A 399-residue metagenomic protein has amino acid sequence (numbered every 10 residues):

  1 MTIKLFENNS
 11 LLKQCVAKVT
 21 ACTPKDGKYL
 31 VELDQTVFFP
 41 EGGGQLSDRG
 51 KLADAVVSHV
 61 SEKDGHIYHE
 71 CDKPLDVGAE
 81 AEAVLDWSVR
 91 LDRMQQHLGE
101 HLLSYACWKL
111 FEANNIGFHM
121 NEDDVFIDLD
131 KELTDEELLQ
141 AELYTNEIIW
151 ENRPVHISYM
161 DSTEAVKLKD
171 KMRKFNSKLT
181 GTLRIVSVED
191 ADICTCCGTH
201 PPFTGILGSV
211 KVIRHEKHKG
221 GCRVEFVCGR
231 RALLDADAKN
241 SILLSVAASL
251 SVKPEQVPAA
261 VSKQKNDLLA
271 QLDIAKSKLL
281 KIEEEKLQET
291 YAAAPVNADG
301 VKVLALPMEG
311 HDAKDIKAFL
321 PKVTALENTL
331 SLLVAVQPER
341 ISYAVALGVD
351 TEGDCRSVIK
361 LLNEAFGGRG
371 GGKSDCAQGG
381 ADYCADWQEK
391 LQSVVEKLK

Functional and structural regions predicted by a protein language model:
M1-A79: Conserved nucleotide-binding/hydrolysis modules and their immediate coupling elements across P-loop/ASCE NTPase motors
M1-V31, S241-N328, R369-K373, Y383-K399: Mid-to-C-terminal polyanion-binding domains and interfaces
L30-V31, D64-K73, V125-L129, D375-D382: A generic structural motif
T36-L52, D76-I127, S374-D375: Active/ligand-binding-proximal structured segments within catalytic/core domains that scaffold catalytic residues
G44, T195-I206, R230, L304-K399: Glycine-rich, acidic loop segments that terminate in or are immediately followed by a histidine
V89, K109-H218: Functional cores that coordinate and move charged inorganic groups
E151-M160, E255-P258, E289, S331-Q337 (+1 more regions): Flexible, glycine/charged-enriched surface loops at secondary-structure junctions
P201, G205, I213-A259: A conserved active-site cap/scaffold subdomain adjacent to cofactor or substrate pockets
